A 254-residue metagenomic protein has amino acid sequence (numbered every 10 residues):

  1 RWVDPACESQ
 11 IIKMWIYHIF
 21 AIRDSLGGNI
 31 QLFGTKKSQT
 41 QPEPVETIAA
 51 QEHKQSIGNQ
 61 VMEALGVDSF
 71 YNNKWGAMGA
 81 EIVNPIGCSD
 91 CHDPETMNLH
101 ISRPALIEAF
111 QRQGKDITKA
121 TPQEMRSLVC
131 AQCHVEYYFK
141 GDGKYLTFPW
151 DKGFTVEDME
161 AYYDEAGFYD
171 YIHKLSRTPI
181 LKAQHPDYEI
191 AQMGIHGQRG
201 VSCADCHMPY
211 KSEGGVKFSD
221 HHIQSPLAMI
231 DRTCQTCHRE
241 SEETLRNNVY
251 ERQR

Functional and structural regions predicted by a protein language model:
R1-K37, S56-P85, S89-D205, P209-R254: Primarily the internal scaffold of c-type cytochrome electron-transfer domains, especially repeated/multiheme c-type
T40-P42: Selective for proline/serine-rich intrinsically disordered segments in cytosolic/nuclear regulatory regions
A49-Q55: Long, hydrophobic/aromatic-enriched structural stretches that serve as scaffold segments
